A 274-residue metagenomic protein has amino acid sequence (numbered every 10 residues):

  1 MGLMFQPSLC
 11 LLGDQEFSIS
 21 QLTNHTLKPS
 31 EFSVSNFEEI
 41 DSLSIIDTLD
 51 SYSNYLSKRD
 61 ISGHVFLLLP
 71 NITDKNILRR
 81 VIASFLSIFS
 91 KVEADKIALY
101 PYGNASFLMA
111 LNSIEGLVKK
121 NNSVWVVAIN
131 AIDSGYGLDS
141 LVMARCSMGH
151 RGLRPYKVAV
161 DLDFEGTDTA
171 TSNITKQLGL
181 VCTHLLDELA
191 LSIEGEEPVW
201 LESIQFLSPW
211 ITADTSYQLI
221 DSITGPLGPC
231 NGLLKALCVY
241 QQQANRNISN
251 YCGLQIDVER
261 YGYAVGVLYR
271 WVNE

Functional and structural regions predicted by a protein language model:
M1-L108, G116-K120, A128-A131, G135-E274: Conserved "HGTGT" condensation-loop signature of ketosynthase/thiolase-family condensing enzymes that catalyze
